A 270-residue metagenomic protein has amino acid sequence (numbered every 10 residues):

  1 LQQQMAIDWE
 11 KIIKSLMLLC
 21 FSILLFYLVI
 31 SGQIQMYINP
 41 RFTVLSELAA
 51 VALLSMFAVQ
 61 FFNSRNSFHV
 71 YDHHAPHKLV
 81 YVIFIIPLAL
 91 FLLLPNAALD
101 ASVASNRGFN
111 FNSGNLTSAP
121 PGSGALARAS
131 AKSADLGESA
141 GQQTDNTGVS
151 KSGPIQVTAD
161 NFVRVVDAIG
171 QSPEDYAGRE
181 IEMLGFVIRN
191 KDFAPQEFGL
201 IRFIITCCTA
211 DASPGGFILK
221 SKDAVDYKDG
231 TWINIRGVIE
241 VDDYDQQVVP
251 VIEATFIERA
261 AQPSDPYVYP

Functional and structural regions predicted by a protein language model:
K11-H69, A75-P76: Membrane-embedded alpha-helical segments of integral membrane proteins
A49, K222-I235: Short nucleic-acid-contacting surface segments enriched for D/E, G, S/T with interspersed K/R
H73-D100, N112-S113: Internal/C-terminal transmembrane anchor helices
N96-A177, M183: Membrane-interface segments at or immediately adjacent to transmembrane helices that form the boundary between
I181-V187, G230-I239: OB-fold and OB-like beta-barrel modules that bind single-stranded nucleic acids
A194-I205, V248-V251: Short aromatic-glycine-enriched beta-strand elements
A212-D226: Beta-strand/loop nucleic-acid-binding surfaces
Y244-V268: OB-fold/S1-family single-stranded nucleic acid-binding modules
